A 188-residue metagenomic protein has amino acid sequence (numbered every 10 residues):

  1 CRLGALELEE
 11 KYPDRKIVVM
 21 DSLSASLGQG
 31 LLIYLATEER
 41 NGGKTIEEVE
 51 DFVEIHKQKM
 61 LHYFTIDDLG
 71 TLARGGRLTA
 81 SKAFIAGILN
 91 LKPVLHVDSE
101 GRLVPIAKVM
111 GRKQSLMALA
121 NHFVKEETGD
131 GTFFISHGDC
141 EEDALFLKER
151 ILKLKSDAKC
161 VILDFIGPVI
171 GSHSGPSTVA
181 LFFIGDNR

Functional and structural regions predicted by a protein language model:
C1-M20, S24-Y34, E38-R188: Mixed-charge interfacial surface used for oligomerization/domain docking and macromolecular partner engagement
